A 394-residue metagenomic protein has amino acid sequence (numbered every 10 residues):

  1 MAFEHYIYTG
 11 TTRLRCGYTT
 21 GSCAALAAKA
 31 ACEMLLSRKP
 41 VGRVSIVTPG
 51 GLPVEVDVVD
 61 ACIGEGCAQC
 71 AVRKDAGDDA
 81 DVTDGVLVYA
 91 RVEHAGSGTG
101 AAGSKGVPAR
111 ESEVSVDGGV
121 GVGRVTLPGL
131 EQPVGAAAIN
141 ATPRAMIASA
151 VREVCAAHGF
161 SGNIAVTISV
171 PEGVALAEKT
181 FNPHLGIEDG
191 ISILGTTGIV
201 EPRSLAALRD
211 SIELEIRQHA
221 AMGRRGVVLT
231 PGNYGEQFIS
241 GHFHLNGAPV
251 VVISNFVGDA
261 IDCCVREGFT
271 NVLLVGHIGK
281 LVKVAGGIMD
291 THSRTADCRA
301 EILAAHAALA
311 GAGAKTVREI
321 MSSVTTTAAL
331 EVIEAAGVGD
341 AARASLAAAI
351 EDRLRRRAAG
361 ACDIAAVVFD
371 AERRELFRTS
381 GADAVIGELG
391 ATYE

Functional and structural regions predicted by a protein language model:
M1, G42-V44, A90, P202 (+3 more regions): Intrinsic structural disorder
M1-L185, G381: Generic N-terminal targeting/processing segments that precede catalytic cores or assembly contacts
E4, E33, E55, E65 (+18 more regions): Glutamate identity and glutamate-enriched acidic tracts
H5-Y8, R15, L185-I191, T196-S345 (+1 more regions): A structural signal for small-residue-enriched, beta-sheet-centric alpha/beta enzyme cores and oligomeric scaffold folds
I63-G66, Y89-R91, V134-A137, H184-D189 (+4 more regions): Short, low-complexity, polar/charged sequence segments that are solvent-exposed and flexible
D363-Y393: Short, amphipathic C-terminal "tail helix"
